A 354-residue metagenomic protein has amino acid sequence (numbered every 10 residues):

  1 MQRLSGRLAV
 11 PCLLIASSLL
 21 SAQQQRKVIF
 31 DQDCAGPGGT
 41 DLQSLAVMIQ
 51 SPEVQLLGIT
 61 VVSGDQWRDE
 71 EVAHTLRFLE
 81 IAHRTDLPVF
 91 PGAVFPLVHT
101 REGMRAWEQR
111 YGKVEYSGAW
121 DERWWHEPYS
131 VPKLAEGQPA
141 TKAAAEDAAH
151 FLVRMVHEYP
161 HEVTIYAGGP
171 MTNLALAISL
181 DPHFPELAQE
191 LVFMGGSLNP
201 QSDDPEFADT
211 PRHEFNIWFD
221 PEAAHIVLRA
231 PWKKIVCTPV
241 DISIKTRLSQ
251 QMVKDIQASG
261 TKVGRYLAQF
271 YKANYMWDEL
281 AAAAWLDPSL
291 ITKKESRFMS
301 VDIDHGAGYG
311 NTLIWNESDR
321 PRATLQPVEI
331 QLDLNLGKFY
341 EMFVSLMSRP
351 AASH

Functional and structural regions predicted by a protein language model:
M1-V10: Bacterial N-terminal signal peptides that target proteins for export
C12-S21: Hydrophobic h-region of N-terminal signal peptides that target proteins for export in Gram-negative bacteria
Q24-E80, R84-T85, R123-C237, S243: Active-site histidine-anchored catalytic micro-motif
Q24-R26, Q43-S51, Q55, F215-H354: Conformational coupling and interaction surfaces
L42-Q43, D69-A73, A93, V98-R105 (+1 more regions): Extended, subdomain-level signal for the structured scaffold at the beginning of enzyme domains
Q66-H74, V98, S197-Q201, S300-E317: Short, mixed-charge aromatic SLiMs
L87-K142: Surface-exposed loop and adjacent secondary-structure segments within mature catalytic domains
G103-G112, P205-T210, M252-V253: Short, surface-exposed amphipathic charged segments that create phosphate/polyanion-binding patches used for binding
